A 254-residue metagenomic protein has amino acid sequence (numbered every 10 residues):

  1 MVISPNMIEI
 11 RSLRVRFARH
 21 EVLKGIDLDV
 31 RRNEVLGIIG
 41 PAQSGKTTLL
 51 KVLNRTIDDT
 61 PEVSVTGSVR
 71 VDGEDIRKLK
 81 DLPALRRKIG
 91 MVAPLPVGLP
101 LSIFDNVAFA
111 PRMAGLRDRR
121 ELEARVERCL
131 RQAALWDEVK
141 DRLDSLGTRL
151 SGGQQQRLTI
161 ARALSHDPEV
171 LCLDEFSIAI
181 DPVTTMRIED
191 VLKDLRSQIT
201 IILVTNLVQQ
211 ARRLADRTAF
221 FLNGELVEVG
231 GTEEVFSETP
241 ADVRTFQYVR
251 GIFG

Functional and structural regions predicted by a protein language model:
I8, L23-G25: Conserved structural motif at the start of ABC-family nucleotide-binding domains
N54, F104-M113, E123, E127: Short helical segment in ABC ATPase nucleotide-binding domains corresponding to the A-loop/adjacent helical element
S68-A84, D144: ABC ATPase NBD Q-loop/coupling interface
E74-D75, R120-D141: Conserved ABC ATPase "signature" region
H166, S197: Conserved signature/switch motifs of ABC ATPase nucleotide-binding domains
L171-D174: Catalytic Walker B motif of ABC-type/P-loop ATPase nucleotide-binding domains
E225-V249: Conserved beta-strand-loop-alpha-helix hinge in the C-terminal portion of ABC ATPase nucleotide-binding domains
